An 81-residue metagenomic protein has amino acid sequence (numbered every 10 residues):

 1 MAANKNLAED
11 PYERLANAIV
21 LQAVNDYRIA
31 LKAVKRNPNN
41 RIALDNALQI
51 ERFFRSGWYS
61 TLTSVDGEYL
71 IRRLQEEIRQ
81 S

Functional and structural regions predicted by a protein language model:
M1, I78-S81: Short intrinsically disordered terminal tails
A2-P38: N-terminal acidic leader/helix
Y27-A30, V34, G57-T61, S81: Short secondary-structure junctions and interdomain/linker hinges
R41-R79: Short, charge-rich amphipathic interface segments used for partner binding and complex assembly
